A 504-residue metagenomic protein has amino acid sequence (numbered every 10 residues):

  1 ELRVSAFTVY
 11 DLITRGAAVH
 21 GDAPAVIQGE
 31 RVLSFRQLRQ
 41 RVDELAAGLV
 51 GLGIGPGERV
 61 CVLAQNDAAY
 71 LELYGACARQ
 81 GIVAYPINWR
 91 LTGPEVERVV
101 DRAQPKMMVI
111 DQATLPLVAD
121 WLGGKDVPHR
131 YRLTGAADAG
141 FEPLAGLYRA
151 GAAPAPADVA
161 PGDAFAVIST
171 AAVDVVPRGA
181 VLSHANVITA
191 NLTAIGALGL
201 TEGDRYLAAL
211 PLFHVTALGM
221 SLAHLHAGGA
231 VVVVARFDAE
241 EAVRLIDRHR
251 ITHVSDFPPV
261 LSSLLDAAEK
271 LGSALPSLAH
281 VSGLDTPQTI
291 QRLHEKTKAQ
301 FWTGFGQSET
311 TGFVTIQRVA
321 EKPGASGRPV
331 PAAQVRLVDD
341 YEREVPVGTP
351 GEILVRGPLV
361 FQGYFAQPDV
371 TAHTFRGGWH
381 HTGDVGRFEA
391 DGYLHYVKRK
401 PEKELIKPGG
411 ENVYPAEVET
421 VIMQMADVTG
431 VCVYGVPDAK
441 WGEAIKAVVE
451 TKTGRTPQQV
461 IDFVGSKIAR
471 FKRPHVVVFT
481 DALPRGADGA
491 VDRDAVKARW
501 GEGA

Functional and structural regions predicted by a protein language model:
S5-V9, T14, D22-D67, L71-G75 (+2 more regions): Conserved AMP-binding/adenylate-forming core of the ANL superfamily
A6, G21-D22, A137, G151-S169 (+3 more regions): Conserved pre-ATP/AMP-binding loop-to-beta segment of ANL
S34-R36, F165-T189: Conserved AMP-binding A3 loop
L91, E97, M108, G357 (+4 more regions): AMP-binding/adenylate-forming catalytic core of the ANL superfamily
L115-G162, A268: ANL superfamily adenylate-forming
I188-R205, F213-H253, S263, A267-A268: Conserved AMP-binding/adenylation subdomain of ANL enzymes
H226, R248-D256, L265-P323, Q334 (+1 more regions): Gly/Ser/Thr-rich phosphate-binding loop
A469-A490: AMP-binding/adenylate-forming catalytic domain of the ANL superfamily
